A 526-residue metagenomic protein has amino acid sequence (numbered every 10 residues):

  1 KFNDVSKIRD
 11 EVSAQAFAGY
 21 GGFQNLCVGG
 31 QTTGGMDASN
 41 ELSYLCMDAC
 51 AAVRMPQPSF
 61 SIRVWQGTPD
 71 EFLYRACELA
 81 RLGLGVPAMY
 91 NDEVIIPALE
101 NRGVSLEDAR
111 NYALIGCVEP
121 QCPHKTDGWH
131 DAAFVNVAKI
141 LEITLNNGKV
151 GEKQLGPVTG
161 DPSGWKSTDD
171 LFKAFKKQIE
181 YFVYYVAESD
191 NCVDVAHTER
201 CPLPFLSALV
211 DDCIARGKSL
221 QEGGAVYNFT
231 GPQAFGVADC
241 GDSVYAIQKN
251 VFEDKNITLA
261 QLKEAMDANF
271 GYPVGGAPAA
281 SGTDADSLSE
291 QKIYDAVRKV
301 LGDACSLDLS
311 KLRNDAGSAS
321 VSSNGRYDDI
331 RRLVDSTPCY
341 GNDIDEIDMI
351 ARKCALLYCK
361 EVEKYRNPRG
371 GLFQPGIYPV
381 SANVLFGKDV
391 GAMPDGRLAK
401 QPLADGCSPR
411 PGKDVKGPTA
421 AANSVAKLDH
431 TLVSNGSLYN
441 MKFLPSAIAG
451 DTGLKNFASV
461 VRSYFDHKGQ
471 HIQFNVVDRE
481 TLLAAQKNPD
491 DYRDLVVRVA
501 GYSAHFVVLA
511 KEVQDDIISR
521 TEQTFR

Functional and structural regions predicted by a protein language model:
K1-R526: Conserved catalytic cores of very large enzyme subunits
